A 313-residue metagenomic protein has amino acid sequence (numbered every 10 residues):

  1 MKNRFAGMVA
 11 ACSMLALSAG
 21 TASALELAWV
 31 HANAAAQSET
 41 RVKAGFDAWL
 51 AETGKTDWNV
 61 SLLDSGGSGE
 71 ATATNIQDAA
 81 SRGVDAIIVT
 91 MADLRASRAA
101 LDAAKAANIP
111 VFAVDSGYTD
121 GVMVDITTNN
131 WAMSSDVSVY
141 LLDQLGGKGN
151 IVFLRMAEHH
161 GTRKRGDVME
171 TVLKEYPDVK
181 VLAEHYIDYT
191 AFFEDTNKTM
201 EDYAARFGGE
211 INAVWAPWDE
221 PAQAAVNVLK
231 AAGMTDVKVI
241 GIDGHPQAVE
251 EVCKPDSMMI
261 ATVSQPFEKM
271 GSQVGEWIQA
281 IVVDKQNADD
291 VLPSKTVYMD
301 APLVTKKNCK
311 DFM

Functional and structural regions predicted by a protein language model:
M1-S23: Gram-negative bacterial Sec-dependent N-terminal signal peptides
R4-F5, A22-M313: A residue-level marker of the well-folded mature domains of exported/periplasmic proteins
